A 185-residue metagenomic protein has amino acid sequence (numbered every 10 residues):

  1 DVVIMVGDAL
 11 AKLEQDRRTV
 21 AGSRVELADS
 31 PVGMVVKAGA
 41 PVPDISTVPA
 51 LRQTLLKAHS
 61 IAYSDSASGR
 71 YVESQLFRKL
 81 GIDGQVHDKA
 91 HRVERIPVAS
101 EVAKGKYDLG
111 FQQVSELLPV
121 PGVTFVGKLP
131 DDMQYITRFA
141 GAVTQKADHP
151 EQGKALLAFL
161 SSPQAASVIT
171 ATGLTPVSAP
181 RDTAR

Functional and structural regions predicted by a protein language model:
D1, V6-D16, V20-A21, V25-S30 (+1 more regions): Exported/periplasmic ABC-transporter solute-binding proteins
